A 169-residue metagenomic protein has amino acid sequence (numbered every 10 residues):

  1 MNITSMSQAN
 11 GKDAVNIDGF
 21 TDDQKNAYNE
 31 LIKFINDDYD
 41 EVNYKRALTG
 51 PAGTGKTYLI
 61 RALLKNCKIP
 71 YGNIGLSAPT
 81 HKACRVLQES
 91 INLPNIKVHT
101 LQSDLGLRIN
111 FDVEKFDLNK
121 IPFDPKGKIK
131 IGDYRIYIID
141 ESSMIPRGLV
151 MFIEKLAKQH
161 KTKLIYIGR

Functional and structural regions predicted by a protein language model:
M1-R169: Conserved ATP-binding/catalytic motifs of P-loop helicase motor domains
